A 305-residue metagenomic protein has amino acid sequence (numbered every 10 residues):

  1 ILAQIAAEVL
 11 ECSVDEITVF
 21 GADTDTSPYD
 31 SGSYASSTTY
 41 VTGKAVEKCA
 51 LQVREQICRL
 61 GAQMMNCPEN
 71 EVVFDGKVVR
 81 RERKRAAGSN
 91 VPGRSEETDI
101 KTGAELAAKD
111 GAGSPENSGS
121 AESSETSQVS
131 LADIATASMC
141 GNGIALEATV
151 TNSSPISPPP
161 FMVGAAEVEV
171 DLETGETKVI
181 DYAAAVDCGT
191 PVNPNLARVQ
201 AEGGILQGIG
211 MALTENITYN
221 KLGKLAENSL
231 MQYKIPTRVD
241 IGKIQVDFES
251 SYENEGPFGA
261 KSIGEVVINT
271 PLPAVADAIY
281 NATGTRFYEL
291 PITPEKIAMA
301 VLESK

Functional and structural regions predicted by a protein language model:
Q4-R85, G119-K305: C-terminal catalytic domains of large/alpha subunits in multi-subunit enzymes
R81-S127: Intrinsically disordered, low-complexity terminal tails and inter-domain linkers enriched for S/T/G/P/D/E
